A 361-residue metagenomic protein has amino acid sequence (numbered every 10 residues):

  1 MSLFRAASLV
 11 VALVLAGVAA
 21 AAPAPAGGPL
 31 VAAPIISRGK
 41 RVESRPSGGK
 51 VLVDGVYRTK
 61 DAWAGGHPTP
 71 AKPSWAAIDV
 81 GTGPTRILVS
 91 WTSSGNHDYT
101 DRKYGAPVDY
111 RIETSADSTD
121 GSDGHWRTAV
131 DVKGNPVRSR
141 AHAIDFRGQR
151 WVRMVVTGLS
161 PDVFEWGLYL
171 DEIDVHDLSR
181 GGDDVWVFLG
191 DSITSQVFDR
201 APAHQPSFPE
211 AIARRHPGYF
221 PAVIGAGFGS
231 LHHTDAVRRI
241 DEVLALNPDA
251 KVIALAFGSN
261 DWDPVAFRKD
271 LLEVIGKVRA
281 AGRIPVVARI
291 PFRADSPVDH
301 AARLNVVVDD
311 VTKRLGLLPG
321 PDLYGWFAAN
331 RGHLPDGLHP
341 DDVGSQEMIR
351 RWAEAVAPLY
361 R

Functional and structural regions predicted by a protein language model:
M1-A6: Positively charged n-region of N-terminal signal peptides that target proteins for export
A7-G17: Bacterial N-terminal signal peptides
A22-T82, G95-G105, A116, D120 (+3 more regions): Disordered, acidic Ser/Thr/Pro-rich linker "stalks" and the adjacent N-terminal cap of the next globular domain
T69-S74, S94-L178: Trp- and acidic/polar-enriched beta-sheet ligand-binding modules for extracellular glycan and matrix recognition
P73-A77, P84-R86, W151, L272: Intrinsic-disorder/low-complexity, polar/charged segments enriched in Ser/Thr/Lys/Arg/Asp/Glu/Gln
I87-V89, N96, G105, D109 (+7 more regions): Alpha-helical cap/lid subdomain in secreted, periplasmic, or secretory-pathway luminal O-acyl-processing enzymes
K133, I224-H232, S259: Short beta->alpha junction loops
V155-A226, R239-D249: Serine-esterase "nucleophile elbow" of acetyl-processing enzymes
